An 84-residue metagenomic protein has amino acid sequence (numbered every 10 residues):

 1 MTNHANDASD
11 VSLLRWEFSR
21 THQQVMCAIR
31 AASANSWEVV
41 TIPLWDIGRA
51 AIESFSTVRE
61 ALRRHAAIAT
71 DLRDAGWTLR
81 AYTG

Functional and structural regions predicted by a protein language model:
M1, R15-S19: Basic K/R-rich, polyanion-interacting modules in nucleoproteins and related proteins
M1-D7, T83: Intrinsically disordered, low-complexity regions
A8-W16: Short, hydrophobic/aromatic-rich segments at coil-to-beta transitions
R20, Q24-I29, L62, D71-G84: Short, mixed-charge low-complexity intrinsically disordered segments
V25-A51, Y82: Short aromatic-glycine-(Arg/Gly/Cys) micro-motifs in beta-strand/loop hairpins
N35-V39, R59-A67: Short, surface-exposed linear segments at secondary-structure transitions and domain or protein termini
D46-R63: A short, exposed loop/beta-hairpin motif centered on an aromatic-Gly-Thr core
